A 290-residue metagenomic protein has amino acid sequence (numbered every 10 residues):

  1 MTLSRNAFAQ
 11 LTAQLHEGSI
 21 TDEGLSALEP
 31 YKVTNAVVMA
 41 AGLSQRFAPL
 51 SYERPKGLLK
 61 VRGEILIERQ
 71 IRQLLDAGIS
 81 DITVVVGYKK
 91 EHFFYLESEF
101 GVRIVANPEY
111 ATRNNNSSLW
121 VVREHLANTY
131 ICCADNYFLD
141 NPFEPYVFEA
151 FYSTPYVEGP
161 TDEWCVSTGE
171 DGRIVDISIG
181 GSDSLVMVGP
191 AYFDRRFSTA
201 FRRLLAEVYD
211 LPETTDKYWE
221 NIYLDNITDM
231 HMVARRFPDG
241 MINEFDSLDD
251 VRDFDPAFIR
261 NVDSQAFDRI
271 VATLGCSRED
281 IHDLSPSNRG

Functional and structural regions predicted by a protein language model:
L15, I20-Y52, G101: N-terminal nucleotide-binding beta1-loop-alpha1 segment
T34, S80, A127: Short acidic/polar active-site loop segments enriched in Thr and Asp
E64-D81: A short, N-terminal amphipathic alpha-helix
F94-W164: Conserved beta-loop-beta/alpha segment of the NTase-like Rossmann-fold superfamily that binds/positions NTPs
L139-E213: Conserved core of the sugar-phosphate nucleotidyltransferase
L224-F237: Catalytic donor-sugar/metal-binding loop of nucleotide-sugar-dependent glycosyltransferases
F237-S247: Active-site donor/metal-binding and catalytic loop motifs of nucleotide-sugar-dependent glycosylation enzymes
R260-G290: Conserved NTP-binding catalytic cores of kinases and kinase-like/nucleotidyltransferase enzymes across multiple kinase
